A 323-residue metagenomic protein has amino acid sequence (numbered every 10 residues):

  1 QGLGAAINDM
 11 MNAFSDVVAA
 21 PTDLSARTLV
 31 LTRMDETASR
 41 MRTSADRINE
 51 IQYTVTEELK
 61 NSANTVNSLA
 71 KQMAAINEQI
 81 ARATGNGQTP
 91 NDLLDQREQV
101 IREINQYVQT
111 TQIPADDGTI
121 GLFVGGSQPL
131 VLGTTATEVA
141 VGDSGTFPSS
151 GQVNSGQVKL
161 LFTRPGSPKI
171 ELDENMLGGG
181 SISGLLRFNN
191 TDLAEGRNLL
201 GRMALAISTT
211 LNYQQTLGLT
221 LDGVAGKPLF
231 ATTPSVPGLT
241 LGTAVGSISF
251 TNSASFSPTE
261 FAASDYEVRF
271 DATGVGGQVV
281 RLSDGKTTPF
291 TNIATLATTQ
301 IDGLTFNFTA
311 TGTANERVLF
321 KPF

Functional and structural regions predicted by a protein language model:
Q1-F323: Structural signature of extracellular appendage/secretion-system components
